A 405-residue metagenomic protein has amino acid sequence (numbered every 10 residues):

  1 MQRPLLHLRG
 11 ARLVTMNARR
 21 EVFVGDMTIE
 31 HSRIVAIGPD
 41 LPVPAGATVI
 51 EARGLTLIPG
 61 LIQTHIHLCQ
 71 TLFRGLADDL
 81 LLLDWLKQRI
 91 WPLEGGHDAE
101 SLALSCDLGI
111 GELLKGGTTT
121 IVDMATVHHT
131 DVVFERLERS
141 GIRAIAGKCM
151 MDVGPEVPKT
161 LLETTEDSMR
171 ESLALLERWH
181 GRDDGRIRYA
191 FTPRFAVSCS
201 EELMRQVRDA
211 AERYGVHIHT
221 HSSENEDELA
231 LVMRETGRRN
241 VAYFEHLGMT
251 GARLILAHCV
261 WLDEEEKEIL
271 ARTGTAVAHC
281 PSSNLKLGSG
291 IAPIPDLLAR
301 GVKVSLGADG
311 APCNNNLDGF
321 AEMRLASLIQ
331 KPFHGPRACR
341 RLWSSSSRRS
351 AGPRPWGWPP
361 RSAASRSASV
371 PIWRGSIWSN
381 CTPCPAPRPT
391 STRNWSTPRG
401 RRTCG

Functional and structural regions predicted by a protein language model:
M1-A45, L55-T56: N-terminal metal-binding scaffold of metallo-dependent hydrolase/deaminase domains
R3-R9, V43-W85, D107, G111-K115: Replace "His-x-His-based motif
T15, V370-G405: C-terminal cap of metal-dependent C-N hydrolases
L72-L104, K148-E166, E226-R253, T273-A276 (+1 more regions): Active-site gating loops and adjacent loop-to-helix segments of metal-dependent hydrolytic enzymes
R74-I142, S168-D184: Alpha-helical scaffold segments that flank or form the walls of functional sites
D123-H128, A190-Q206, L285-K286, P355-G357: Active-site glycine- and acidic-residue-rich loops that bind and position anionic ligands or nucleotide-like cofactors
V133-W261, E265-K267: Metal-coordinating catalytic core of metallo-dependent amide/deamination hydrolases
I218-N225, G288-S289, P295-E322, W356 (+1 more regions): Short acidic/histidine-rich active-site segments
